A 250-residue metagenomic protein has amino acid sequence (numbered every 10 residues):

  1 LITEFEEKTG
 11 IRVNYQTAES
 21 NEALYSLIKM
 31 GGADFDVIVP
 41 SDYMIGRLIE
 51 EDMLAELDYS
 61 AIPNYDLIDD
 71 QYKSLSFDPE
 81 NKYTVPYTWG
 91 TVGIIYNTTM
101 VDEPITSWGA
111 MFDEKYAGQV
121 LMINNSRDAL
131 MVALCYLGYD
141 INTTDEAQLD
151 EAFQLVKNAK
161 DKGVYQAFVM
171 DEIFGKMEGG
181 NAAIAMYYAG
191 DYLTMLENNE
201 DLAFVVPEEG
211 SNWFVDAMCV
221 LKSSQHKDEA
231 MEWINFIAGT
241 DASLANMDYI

Functional and structural regions predicted by a protein language model:
L1, A33-E178: Extracytoplasmic ligand-binding site segments that recognize negatively charged/polar headgroups
L1-R47: Early extracytoplasmic/lumenal segment of secretory-pathway proteins
F5, W233-F236: Conserved hydrophobic/aromatic "anchor" residues that stabilize well-ordered secondary structure elements
L24-Y25, I45, W108, I173-K176 (+3 more regions): Short, hydrophobic alpha-helical packing/hinge segments within bilobed ligand-binding/sensory domains
D36-V39, Q166, A183-Y188, A203: Paired acidic/hydrophobic, glycine-rich loop segments that form the ligand-binding mouth/hinge of periplasmic-binding
I45-R47, E178, I184-D201: A ligand-binding cleft/hinge motif common to bilobed small-molecule-binding domains
G93-M100, L134-G138, F214-E229, F236-I237 (+1 more regions): A bilobed periplasmic-binding-protein/Venus flytrap-type ligand-binding module shared by bacterial periplasmic
D150-A159, N198-K222: Periplasmic-binding protein-like
